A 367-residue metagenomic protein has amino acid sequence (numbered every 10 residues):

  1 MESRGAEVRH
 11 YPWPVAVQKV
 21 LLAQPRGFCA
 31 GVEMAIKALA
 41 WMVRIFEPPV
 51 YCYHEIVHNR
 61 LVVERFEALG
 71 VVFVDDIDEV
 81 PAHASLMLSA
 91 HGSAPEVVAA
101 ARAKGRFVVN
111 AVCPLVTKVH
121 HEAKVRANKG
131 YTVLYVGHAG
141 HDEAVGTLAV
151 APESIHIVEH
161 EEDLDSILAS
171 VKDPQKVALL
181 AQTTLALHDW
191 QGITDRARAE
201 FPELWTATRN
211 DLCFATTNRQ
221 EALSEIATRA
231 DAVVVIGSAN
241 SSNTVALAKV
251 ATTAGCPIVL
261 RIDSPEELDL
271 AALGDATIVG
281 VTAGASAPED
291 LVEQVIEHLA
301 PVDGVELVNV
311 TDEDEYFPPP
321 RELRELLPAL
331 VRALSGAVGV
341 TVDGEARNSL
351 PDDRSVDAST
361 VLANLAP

Functional and structural regions predicted by a protein language model:
G5-A283, E289-D290, I296-P367: The feature marks the mature, well-folded catalytic cores of soluble enzymes
